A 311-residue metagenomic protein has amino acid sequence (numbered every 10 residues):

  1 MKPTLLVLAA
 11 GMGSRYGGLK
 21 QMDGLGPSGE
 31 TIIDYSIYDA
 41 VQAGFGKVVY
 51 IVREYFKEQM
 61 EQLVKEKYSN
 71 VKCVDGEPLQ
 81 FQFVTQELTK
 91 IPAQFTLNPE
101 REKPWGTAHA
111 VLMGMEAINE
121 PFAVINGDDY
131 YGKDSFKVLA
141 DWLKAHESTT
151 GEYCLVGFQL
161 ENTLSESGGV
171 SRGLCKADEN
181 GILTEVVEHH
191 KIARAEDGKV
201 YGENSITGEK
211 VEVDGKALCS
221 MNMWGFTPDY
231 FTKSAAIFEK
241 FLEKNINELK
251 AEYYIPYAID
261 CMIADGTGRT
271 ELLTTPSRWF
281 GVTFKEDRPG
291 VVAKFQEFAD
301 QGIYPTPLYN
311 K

Functional and structural regions predicted by a protein language model:
M1-V7, P27-V124, Y131-G132, F136-V138 (+1 more regions): Conserved N-terminal catalytic core of the sugar/cofactor nucleotidyltransferase
T4-G17: A phosphate-binding catalytic loop at a beta-strand-loop-alpha-helix junction that coordinates phosphoryl groups
M12, D128-D129, L160: Active-site metal-binding loops of divalent metal-dependent hydrolases
M22, C175-A177, L272: A structural signal for short hydrophobic beta-strand segments in well-ordered beta-sheet cores
L88-Q94, E161-T163, I192-A195, R278-F280: A short acidic, often aromatic-flanked loop/helix-cap motif at beta-alpha or helix-coil junctions that lines enzyme
A93-P104, G168-L174, E286-G290: Short, surface-exposed amphipathic charged segments that create phosphate/polyanion-binding patches used for binding
K133-M221: Conserved core of the sugar-phosphate nucleotidyltransferase
E179, H189, A193-K311: Conserved alpha/beta core of the MobA/IspD/sugar-nucleotide pyrophosphorylase nucleotidyltransferase superfamily
